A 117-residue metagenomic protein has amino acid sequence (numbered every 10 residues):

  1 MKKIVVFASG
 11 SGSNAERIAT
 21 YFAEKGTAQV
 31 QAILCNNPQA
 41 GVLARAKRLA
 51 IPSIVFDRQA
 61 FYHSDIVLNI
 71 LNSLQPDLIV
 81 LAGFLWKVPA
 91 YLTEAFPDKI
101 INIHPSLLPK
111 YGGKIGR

Functional and structural regions predicted by a protein language model:
M1-R117: One-carbon transfer enzymes
